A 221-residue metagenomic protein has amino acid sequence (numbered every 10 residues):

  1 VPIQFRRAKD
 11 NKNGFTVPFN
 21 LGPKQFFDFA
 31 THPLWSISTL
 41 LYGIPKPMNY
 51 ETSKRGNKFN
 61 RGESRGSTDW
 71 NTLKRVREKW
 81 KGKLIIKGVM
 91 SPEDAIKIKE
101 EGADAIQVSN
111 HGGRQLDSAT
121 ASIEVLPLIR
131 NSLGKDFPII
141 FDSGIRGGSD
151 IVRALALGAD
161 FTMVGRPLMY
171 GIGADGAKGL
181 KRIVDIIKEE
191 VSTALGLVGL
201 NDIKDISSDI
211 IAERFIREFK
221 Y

Functional and structural regions predicted by a protein language model:
V1-E100, G112-Q115, S132: Active-site entrance/lid segments in N-terminal catalytic domains of soluble metabolic enzymes
R6-R7, I96-K97, D117-A119, I151-R153 (+1 more regions): Short, well-ordered secondary-structure micro-motifs
G56, Q107-H111, R166: Short beta-strands and strand-loop turn motifs
W80-K83, A103-D104, K135-F137, D160: Short, well-ordered coil/turn segments that N-cap beta-strands
G102, N110, G158: Conserved functional loop/turn residues at catalytic and ligand-binding sites
N110-T120, M169-I172: Glycine-rich, proline-tolerant flexible connector loops at the mouths of alpha/beta enzymes
E124-D142, R146-Y221: Alpha/beta catalytic cores of nucleotide-metabolism and tRNA/nucleoside-modifying enzymes
